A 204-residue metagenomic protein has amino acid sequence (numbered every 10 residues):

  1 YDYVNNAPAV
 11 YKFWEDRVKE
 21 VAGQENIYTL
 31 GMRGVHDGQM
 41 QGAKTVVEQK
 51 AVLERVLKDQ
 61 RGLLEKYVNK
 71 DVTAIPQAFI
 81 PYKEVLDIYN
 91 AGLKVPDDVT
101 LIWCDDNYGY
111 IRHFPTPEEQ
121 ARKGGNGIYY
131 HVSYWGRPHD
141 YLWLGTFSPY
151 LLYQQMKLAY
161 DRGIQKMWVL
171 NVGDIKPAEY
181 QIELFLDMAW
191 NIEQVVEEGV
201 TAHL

Functional and structural regions predicted by a protein language model:
D2-K123: Gly/Pro-rich turn-and-neighbor structural signature
W103-G109, P115-L204: Structured mid-domain segments that build the active-site/substrate or prosthetic-cofactor binding neighborhood
